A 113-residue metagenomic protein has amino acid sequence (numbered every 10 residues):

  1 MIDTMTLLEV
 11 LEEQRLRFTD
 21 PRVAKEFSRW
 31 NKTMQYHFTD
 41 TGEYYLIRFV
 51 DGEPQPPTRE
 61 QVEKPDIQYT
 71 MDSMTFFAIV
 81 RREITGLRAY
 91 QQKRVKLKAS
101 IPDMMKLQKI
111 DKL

Functional and structural regions predicted by a protein language model:
M1-L113: Feature captures hydrophobic
